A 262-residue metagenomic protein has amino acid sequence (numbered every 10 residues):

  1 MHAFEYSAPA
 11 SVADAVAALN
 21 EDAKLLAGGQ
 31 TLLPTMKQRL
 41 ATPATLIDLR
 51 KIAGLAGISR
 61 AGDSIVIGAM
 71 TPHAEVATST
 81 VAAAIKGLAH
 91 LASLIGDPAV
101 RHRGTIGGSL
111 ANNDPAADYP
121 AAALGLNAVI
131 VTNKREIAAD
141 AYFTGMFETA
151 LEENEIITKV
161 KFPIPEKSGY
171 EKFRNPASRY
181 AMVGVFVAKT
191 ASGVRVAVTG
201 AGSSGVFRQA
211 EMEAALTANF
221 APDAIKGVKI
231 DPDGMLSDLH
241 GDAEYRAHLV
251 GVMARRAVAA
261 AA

Functional and structural regions predicted by a protein language model:
M1-A262: C-terminal structural segment of proteins
